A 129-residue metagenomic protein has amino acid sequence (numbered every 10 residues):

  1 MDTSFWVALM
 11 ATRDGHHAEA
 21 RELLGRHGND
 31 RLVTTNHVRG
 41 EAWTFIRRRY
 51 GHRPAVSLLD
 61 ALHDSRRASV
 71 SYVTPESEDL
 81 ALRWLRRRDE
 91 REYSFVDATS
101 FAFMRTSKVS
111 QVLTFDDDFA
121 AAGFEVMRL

Functional and structural regions predicted by a protein language model:
M1-T34, R47-D60: Short, well-structured N-terminal submotif of metal-dependent ribonuclease cores
F5-W6, E41-A42, L80: A general alpha-helix detector
N36-H37, D97, D116-D117: Short secondary-structure boundary segments
T44-R47, R105: Short glycine/serine- and small hydrophobic-enriched flexible loop segments
Y50-R53, D89, R128-L129: Short, hinge-like loop/turn segments at secondary-structure boundaries
S69-Q111: Active-site neighborhoods of divalent-metal-dependent phosphate/nucleic-acid chemistry enzymes
F101, T106-L129: Acidic, PIN/NYN-like endoribonuclease modules and their adjacent C-terminal/linker elements
